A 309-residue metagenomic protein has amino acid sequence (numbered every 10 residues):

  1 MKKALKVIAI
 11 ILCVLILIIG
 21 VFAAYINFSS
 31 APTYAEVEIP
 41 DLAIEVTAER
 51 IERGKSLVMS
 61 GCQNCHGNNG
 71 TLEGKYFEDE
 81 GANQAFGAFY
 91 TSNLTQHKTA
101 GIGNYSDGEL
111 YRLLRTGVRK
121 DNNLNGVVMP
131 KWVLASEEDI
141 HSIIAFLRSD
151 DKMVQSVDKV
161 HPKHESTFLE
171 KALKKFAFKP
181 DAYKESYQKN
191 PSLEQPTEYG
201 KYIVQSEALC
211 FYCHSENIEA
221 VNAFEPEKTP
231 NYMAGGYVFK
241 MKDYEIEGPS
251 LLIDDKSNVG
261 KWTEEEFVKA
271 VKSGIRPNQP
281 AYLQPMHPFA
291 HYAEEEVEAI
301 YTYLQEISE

Functional and structural regions predicted by a protein language model:
K2-E36: N-terminal type II signal-anchor transmembrane helix that functions as the membrane-insertion/stop-transfer segment
I19-I26, L134-K201, E296-Y303: Extended surface/linker regions that mediate inter-domain or inter-protein docking in multi-component redox
A31-V58, K175-Q205: Electrostatic cytochrome c docking/interface patches
V46-I51, T95, G101, T116 (+7 more regions): Interaction-mediating elements
G54, M59-N69, I143, G200-I203 (+4 more regions): The canonical Cys-X-X-Cys-His
K55, G70-D107, V128-S136, K163-L173 (+2 more regions): Gly/Gly-Pro-rich "capping" loops immediately C-terminal to redox-active cysteine motifs in periplasmic/lumenal
S106-K120, K131-V157, W262-Q279, P288-E309: C-terminal capping alpha-helices of c-type cytochrome domains
S206, K228, Y232-A234, K269-K272: Long compositionally biased, domain-poor regions of proteins
